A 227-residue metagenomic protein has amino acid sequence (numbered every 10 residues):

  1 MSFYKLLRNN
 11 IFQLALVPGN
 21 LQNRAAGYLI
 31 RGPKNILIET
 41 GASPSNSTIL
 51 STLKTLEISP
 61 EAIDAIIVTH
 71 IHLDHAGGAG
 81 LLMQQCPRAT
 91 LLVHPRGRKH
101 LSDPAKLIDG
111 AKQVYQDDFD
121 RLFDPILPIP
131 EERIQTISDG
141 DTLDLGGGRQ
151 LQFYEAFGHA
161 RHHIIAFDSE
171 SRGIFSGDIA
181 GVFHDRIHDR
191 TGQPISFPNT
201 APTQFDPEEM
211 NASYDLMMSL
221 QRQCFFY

Functional and structural regions predicted by a protein language model:
S2-L56, A166-S176: Conserved beta-strand hairpin/beta-sheet module of binuclear metal-dependent hydrolase folds, prominently
L6, K99-Y154, N199, Y214: Metallo-beta-lactamase
I36, A62-A65, S171-G173, C224: Structural motif
A42, Q150, E155-F157, R161-F226: Metallo-beta-lactamase
S45, I71-A76, K99-H100, R161-H163 (+1 more regions): Active-site environment of divalent metal-dependent phosphoester hydrolases
A62-D74: Metallo-beta-lactamase
G77-C86, P104: Metal-dependent catalytic neighborhoods of phosphoester/phosphodiester hydrolases
T90-R96: Short internal beta-strands
